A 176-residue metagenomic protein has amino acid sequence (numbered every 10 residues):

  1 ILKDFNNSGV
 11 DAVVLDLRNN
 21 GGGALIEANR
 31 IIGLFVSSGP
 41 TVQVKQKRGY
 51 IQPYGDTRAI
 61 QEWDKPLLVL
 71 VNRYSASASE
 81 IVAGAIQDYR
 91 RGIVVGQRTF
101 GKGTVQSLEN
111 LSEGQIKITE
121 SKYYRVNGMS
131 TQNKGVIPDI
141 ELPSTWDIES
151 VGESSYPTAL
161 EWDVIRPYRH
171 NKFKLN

Functional and structural regions predicted by a protein language model:
I1-N176: C-terminal "post-core" interaction segments
